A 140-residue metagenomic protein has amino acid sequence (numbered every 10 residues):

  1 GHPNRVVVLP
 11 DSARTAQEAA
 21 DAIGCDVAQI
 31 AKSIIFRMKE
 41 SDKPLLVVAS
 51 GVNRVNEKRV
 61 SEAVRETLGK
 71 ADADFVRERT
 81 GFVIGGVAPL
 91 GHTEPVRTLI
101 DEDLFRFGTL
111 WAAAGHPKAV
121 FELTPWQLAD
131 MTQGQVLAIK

Functional and structural regions predicted by a protein language model:
G1-K140: Extended, low-hydrophobicity, polar/charged segments
